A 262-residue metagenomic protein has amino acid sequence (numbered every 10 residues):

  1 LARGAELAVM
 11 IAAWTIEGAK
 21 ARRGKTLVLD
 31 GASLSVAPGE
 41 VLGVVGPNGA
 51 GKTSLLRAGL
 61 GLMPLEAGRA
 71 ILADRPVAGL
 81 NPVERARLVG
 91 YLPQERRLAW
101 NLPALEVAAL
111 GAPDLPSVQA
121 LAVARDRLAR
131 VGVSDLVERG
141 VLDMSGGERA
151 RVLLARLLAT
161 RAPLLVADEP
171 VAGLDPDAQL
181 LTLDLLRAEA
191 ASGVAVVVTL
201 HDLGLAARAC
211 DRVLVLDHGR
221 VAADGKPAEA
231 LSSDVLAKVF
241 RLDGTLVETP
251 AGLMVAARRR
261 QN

Functional and structural regions predicted by a protein language model:
V45-P47: The feature captures the beta-strand-to-loop junction immediately N-terminal to the Walker
L60: Helix-to-loop junction immediately C-terminal to a conserved catalytic motif
G68-P76, R85: Conserved ABC transporter NBD signature motif
L121-L136: Conserved ABC ATPase "signature" region
G140-M144, E148: Conserved ABC ATPase signature
L165-E169: Catalytic Walker B motif of ABC-type/P-loop ATPase nucleotide-binding domains
